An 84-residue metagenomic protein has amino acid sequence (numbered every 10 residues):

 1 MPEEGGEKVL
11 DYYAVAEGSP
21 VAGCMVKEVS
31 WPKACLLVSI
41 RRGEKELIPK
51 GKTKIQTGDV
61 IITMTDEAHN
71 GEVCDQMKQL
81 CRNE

Functional and structural regions predicted by a protein language model:
M1-E3: Anionic-ligand-binding alpha/beta catalytic cores of soluble enzymes and soluble regulatory domains that recognize
D11-M77, E84: Cytosolic Rossmann-like ligand/nucleotide-binding regulatory domains
